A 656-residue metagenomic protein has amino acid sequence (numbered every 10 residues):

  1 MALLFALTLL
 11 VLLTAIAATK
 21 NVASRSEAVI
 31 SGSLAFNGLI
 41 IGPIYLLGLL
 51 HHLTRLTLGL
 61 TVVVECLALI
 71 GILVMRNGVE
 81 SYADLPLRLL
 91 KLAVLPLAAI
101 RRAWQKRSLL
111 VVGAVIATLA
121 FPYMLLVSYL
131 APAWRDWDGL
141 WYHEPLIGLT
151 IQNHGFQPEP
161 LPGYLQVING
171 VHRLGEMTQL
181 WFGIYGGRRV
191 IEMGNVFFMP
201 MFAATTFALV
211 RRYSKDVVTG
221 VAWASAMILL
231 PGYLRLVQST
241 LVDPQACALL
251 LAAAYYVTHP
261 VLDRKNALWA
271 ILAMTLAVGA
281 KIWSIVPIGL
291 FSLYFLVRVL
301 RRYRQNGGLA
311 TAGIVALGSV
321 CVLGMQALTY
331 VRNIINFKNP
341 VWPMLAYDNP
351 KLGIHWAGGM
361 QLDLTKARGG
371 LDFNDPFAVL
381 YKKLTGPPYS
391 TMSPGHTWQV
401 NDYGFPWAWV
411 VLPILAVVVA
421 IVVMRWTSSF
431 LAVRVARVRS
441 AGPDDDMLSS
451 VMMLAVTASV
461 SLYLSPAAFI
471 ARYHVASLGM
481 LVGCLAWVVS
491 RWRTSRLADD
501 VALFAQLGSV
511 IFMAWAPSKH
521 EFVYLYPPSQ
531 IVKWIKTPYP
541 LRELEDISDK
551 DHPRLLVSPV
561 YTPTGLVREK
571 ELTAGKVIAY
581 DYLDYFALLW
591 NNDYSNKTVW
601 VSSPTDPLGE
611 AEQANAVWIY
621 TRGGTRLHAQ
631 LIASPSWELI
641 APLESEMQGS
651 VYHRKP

Functional and structural regions predicted by a protein language model:
M1-A6, G187-F198, R235-Q238, D375-V451: Membrane-interface anchor segments at the N-terminal boundary of transmembrane helices in multi-pass membrane enzymes
M1-R101, L464, A611: Membrane-embedded, hydrophobic transmembrane alpha-helices
A15-I16, C66-V74, M193-S214, A252: Transmembrane-helix motifs of polytopic, lipid-linked glycan transferases
S24-S31, R189-V190, T206-P231, A248: Transmembrane-helix signature of polytopic, membrane-embedded enzymes that assemble or transfer cell-envelope glycans
L109-A117, V221-A222, N266-A273, I288-F295 (+3 more regions): Signature aromatic-anchored transmembrane alpha helix within multi-pass, membrane-resident enzymes that catalyze glycan
A131-D138, H143, L507-L566, L583-A587: Membrane-proximal, lumen/periplasm-facing interface regions of secretory-pathway glyco- and lipid-modifying enzymes
E144, G148, D243-L249, A277-V286 (+3 more regions): Hydrophobic/aromatic-rich transmembrane helices and adjacent perimembrane loops
R542-P604, V617-R622: Short periplasmic/luminal acceptor-recognition loop of GT-C membrane glycosyltransferases, typified by
